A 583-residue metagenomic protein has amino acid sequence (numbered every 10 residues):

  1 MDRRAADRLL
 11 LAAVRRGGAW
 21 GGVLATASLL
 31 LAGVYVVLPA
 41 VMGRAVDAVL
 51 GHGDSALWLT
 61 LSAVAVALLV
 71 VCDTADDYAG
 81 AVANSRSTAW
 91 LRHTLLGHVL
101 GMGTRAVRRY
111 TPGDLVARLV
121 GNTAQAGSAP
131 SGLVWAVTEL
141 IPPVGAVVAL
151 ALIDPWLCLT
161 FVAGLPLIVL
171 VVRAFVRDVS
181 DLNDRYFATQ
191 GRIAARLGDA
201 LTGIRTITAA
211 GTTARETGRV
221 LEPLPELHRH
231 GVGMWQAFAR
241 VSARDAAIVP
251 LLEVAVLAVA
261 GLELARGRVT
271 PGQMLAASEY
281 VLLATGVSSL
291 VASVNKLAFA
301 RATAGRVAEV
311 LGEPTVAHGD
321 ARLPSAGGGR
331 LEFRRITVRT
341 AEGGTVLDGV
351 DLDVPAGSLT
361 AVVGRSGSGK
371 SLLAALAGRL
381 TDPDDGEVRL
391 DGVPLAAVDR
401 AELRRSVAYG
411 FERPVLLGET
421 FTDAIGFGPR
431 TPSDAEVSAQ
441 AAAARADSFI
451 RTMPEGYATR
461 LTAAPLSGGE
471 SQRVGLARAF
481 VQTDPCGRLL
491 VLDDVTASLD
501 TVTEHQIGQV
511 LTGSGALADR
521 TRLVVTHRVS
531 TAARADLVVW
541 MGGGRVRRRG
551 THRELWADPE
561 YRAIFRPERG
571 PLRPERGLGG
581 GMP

Functional and structural regions predicted by a protein language model:
M1-V36, L50, S55-L61, Q125 (+5 more regions): Membrane-integrated ABC transporters
L11-A19, T104, G121-P130, D181-L182 (+6 more regions): An intracellular "coupling" helix at the cytosolic face of ABC transporter transmembrane type-1 domains
R16, G21-G33, R44, V134-R185 (+2 more regions): Transmembrane helices of ABC transporter permease
A81-G97, V134, T138, F161-R205 (+6 more regions): Cytoplasmic coupling helices
A149-V162, R240-G305: Helix-loop-helix
A284-E342, D382-D384, R389, S433-Q440: ABC transporter TMD-NBD coupling linker
G378: Helix-to-loop junction immediately C-terminal to a conserved catalytic motif
Q509, L517-R520, R528, A533-P583: C-terminal portion of ABC ATPase nucleotide-binding domains
